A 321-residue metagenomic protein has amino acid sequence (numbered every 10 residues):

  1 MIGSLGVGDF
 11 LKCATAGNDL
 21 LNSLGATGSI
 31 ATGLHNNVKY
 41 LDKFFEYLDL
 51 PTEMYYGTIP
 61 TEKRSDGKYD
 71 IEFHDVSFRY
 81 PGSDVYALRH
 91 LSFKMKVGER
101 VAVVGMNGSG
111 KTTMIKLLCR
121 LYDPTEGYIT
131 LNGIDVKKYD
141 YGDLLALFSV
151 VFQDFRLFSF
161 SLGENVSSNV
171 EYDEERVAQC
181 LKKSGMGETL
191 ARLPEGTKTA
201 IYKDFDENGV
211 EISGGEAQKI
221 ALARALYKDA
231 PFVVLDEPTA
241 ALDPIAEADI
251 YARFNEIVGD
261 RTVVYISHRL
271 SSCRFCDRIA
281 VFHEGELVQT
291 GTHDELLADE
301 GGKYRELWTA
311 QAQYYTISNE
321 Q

Functional and structural regions predicted by a protein language model:
M1, S29, G33-N36, T52-E53 (+2 more regions): An intracellular "coupling" helix at the cytosolic face of ABC transporter transmembrane type-1 domains
M1-D19, I71: A hydrophobic transmembrane-helix motif
D9, K43, D143: Ca2+-coordinating acidic residues in Ca2+-binding motifs
C13, D19-D49: Cytosolic ends of transmembrane helices, especially the final helix of ABC transmembrane type-1 domains
E46, E53, S167: Conserved E/DxxT/N motif and adjacent residues on the DHp alpha2 helix of HisKA-family sensor histidine kinases
L50-E53, E195: Flexible, glycine-biased helix-capping/connector loops in cytosolic signal-transduction modules
G57, R64-Q321: ABC-type nucleotide-binding domain
